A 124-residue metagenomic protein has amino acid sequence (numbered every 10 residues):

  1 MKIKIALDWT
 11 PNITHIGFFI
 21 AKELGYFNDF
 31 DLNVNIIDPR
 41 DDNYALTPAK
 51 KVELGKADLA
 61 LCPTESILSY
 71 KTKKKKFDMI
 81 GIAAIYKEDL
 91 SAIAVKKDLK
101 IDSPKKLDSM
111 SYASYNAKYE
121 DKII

Functional and structural regions predicted by a protein language model:
K2-I124: Short, glycine-/small- and polar/acidic-enriched structural segments that line small-molecule recognition paths
